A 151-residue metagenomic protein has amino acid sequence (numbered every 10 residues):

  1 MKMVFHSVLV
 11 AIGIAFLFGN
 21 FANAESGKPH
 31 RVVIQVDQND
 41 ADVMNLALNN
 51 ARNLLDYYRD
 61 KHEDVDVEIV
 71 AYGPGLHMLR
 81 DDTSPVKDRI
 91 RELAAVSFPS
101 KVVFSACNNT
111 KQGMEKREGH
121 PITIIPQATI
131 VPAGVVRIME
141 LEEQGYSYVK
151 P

Functional and structural regions predicted by a protein language model:
M1-H6: Positively charged n-region of N-terminal signal peptides that target proteins for export
S7-G19: Bacterial N-terminal signal peptides
A22-P151: Secreted/extracellular ectodomain signature
